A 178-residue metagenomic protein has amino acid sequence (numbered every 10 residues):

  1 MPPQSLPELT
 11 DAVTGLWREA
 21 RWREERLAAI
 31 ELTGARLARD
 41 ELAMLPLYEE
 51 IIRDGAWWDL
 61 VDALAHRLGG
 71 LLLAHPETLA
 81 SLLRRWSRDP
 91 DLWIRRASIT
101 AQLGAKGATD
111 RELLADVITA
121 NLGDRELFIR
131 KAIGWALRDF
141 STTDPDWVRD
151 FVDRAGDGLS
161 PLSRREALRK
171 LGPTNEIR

Functional and structural regions predicted by a protein language model:
M1-R178: Alpha-helical scaffold domains
